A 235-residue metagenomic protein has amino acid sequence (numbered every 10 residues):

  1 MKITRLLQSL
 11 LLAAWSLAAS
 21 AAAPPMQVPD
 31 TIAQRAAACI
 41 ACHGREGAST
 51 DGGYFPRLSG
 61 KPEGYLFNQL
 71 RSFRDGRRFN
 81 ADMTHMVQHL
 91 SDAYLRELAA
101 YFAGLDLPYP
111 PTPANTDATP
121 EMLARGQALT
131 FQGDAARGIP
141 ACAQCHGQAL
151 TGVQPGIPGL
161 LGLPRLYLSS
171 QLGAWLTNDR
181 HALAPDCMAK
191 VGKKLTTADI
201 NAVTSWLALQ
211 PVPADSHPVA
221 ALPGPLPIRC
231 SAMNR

Functional and structural regions predicted by a protein language model:
M1-R5: Positively charged n-region of N-terminal signal peptides that target proteins for export
Q8-A18: Bacterial N-terminal signal peptides
A23-A36, R45-A48, A81-Q88, D92-T151 (+1 more regions): Flexible coil segments in periplasmic/lumen-exposed cytochrome c-class electron-transfer proteins
M26-G76, N80: The feature marks the first
P56-S59, Q88, G159-L160, K194: Tandem-repeat/low-complexity and Cys-motif detector
G60-E63, Q69, P158, G162-P164 (+1 more regions): Extracellular/lumenal glycan-associated surfaces
L70-F73, L90, F102, L172: Fold-core signature of tandem repeat domains
